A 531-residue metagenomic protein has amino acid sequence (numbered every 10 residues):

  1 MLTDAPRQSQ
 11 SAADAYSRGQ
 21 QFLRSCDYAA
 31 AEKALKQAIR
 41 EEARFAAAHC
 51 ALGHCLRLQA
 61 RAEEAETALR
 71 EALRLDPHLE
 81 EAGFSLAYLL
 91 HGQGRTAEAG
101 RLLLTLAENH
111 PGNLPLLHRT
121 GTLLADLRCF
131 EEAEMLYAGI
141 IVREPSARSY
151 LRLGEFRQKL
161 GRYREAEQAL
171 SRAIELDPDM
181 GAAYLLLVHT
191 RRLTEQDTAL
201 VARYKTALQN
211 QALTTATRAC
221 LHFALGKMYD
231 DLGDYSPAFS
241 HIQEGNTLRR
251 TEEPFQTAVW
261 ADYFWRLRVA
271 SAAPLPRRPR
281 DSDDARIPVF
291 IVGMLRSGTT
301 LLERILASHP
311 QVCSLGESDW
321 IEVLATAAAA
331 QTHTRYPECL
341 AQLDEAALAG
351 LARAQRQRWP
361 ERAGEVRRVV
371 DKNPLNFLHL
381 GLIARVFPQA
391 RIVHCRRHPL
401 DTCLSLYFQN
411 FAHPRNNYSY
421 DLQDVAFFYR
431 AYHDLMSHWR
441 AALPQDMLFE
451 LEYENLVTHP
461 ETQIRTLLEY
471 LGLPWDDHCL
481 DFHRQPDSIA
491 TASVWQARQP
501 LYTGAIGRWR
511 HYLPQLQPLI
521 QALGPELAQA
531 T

Functional and structural regions predicted by a protein language model:
R24-S25, L58-Q59, G92-Q93, D126-L127 (+3 more regions): Register position in tetratricopeptide repeats
E41, L75, N109-H110, V142-R143 (+4 more regions): Structural marker of alpha-solenoid helical repeat scaffolds
A169, L185-V188, V201-A212, L221-P288 (+5 more regions): PAPS-dependent sulfotransferases, especially Golgi type II membrane carbohydrate sulfotransferases
D281-R385, C395: Phosphate-binding active sites in nucleotide-utilizing proteins
